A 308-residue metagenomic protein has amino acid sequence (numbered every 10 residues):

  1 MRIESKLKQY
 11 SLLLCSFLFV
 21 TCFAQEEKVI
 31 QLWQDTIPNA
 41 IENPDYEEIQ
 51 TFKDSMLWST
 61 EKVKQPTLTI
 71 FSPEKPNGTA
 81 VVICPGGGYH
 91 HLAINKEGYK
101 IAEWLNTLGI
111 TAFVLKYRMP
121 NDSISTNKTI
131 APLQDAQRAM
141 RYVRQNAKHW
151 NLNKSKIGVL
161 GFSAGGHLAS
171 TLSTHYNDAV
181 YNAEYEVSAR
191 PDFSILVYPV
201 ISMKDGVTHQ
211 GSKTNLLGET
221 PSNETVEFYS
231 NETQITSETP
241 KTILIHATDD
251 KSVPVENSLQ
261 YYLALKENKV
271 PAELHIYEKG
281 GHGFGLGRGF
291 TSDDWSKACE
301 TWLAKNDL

Functional and structural regions predicted by a protein language model:
M1-K28: Bacterial Sec-dependent N-terminal signal peptides
E26-K75: N-terminal cap/lid segment of alpha/beta-hydrolase-fold proteins
Q50-S55, P199-Q234: Mobile cap/lid helix-loop segments that gate and shape the active-site cleft of serine hydrolases
G78-G86: Short beta-strand element of the alpha/beta-hydrolase
L92-I94, K100-I101, Y117-K154, R288-D294: Catalytic nucleophile-loop/oxyanion-hole region of alpha/beta-hydrolase and closely related hydrolase-like folds
R138-T208, V226: Primarily recognizes the serine-hydrolase "nucleophile elbow" in alpha/beta-hydrolase and SGNH/GDSL folds
L244-H246, D250: Short beta-strand/loop motif that positions the catalytic acidic residue of the alpha/beta-hydrolase fold
V255, L259-L308: C-terminal catalytic histidine-bearing segment of alpha/beta-hydrolase fold enzymes
